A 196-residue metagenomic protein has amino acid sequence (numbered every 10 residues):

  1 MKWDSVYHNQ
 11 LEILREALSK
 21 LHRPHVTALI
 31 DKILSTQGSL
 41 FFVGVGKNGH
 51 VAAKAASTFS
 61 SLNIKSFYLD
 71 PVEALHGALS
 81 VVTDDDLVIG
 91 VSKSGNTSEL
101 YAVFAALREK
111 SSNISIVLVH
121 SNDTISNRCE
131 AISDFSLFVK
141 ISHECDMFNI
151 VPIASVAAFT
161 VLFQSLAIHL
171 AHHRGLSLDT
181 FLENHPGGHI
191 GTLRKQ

Functional and structural regions predicted by a protein language model:
M1-S35: An N-terminal, well-structured beta->alpha segment
K2, V6, L21, K47 (+3 more regions): Catalytic cores of large soluble enzymes that bind and process phosphate-bearing ligands
L34, G38-R174: Glycine-rich phosphate-binding loops that contact phosphosugars or nucleotide phosphates
C145-D146, A171-Q196: Internal, active-site/partner-interface "lid" segment
